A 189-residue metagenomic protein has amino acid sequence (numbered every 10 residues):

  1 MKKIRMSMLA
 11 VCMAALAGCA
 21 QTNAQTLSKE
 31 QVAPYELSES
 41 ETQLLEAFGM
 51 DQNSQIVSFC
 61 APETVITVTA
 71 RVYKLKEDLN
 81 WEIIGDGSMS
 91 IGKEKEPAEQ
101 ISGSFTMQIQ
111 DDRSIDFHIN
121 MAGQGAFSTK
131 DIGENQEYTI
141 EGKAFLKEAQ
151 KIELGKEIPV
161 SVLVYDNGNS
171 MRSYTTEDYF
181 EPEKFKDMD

Functional and structural regions predicted by a protein language model:
M1-M8: Bacterial N-terminal signal peptides that target proteins for export
I4, S40-L44, S102: Sparse, context-dependent recognition of short Cys/His-centered cofactor- or disulfide-binding micro-motifs
M6, A20-Q21: Alpha-solenoid helical-repeat scaffolds
A15-G18: C-terminal motif of bacterial Sec signal peptides marking the signal peptidase cleavage site
Q21-D86, I91: Short N-terminal edge-element motif at the start of the domain
S88-D189: Extracytoplasmic electrostatic interaction patches
